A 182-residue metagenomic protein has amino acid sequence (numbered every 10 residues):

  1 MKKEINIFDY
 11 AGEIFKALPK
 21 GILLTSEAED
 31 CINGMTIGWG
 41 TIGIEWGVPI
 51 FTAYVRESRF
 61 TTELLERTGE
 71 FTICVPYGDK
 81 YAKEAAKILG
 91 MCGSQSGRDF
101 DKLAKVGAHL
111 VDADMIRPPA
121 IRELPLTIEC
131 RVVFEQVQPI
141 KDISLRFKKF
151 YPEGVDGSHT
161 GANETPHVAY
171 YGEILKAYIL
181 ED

Functional and structural regions predicted by a protein language model:
M1-I37, T41-D182: Active-site-proximal mixed secondary-structure blocks
